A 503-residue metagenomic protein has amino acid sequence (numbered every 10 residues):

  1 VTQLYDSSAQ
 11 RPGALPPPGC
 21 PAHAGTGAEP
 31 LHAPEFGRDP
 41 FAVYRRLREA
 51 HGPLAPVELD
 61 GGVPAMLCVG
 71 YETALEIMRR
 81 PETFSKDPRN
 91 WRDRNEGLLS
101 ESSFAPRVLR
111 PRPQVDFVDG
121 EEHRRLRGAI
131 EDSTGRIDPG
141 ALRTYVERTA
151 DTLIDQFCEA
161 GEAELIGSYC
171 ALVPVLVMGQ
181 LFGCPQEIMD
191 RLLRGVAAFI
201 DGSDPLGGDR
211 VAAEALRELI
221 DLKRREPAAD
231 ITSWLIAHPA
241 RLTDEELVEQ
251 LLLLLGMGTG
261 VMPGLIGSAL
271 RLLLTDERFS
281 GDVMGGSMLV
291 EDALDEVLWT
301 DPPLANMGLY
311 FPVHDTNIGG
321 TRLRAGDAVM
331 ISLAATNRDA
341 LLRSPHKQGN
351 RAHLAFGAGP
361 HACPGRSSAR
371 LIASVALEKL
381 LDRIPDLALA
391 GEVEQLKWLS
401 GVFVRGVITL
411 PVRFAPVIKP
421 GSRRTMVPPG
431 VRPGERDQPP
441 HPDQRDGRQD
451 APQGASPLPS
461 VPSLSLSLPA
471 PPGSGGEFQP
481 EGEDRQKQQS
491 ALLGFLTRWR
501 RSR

Functional and structural regions predicted by a protein language model:
T2-I166, V175-L193, A197-F199, F478 (+1 more regions): Active-site substrate-recognition loop segments, prototypically the cytochrome P450 B′-helix/B-C loop
Q180-C184, R271-D282, R338-L341, A415-K419: Cytochrome P450
F182, R191-R241, E245: Cytochrome P450 catalytic core segment centered on helix I
V248-L255, T259-M284, P364-I384: Cytochrome P450 catalytic-core helices
M284-G319: Conserved cytochrome P450 K-helix E-x-x-R motif and the immediately C-terminal K′/meander segment
D295, A334-L371: Cytochrome P450 heme-binding Cys-pocket and its upstream "meander" loop
N306, G319-G320, A325-D339: A translation/RNA-centric and nucleic-acid-associated enzymatic feature enriched in Class II aminoacyl-tRNA synthetases
S374-R503: Cytochrome P450 proximal C-terminal region
